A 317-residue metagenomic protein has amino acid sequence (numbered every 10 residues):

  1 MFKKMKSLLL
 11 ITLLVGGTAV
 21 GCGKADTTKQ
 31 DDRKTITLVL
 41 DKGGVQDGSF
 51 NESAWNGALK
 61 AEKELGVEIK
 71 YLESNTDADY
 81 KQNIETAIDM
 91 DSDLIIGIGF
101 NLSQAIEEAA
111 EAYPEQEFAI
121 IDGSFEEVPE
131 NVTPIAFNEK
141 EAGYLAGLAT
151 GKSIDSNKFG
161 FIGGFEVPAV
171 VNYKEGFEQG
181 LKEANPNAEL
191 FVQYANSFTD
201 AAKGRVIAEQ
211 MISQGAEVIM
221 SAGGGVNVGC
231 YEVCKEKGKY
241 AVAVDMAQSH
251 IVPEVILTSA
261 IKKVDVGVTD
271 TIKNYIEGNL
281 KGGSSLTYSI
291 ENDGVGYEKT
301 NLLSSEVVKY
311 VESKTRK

Functional and structural regions predicted by a protein language model:
M1-T35: Short, low-complexity disordered leader/linker segments with a strong preference for bacterial N-terminal type II
K24-K317: A residue-level marker of the well-folded mature domains of exported/periplasmic proteins
